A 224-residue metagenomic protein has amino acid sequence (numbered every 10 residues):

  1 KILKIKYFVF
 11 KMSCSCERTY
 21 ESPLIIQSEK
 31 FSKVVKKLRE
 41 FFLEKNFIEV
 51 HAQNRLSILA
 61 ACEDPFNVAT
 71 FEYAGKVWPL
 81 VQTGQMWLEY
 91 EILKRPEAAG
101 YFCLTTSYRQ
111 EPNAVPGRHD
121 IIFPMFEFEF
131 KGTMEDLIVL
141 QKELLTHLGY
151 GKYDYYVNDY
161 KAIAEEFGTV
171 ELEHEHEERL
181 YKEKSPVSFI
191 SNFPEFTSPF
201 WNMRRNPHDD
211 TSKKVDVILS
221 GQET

Functional and structural regions predicted by a protein language model:
K1-K11: N-terminal amphipathic/basic-hydrophobic helices that include classical n-h-c signal peptides and signal-anchor
F10-N67: TRNA-binding/sensing appendages of the translation machinery
K30-V34, T133-L140: Short amphipathic alpha-helical segments
F66-K131, E135, Y156-T224: A translation/RNA-centric and nucleic-acid-associated enzymatic feature enriched in Class II aminoacyl-tRNA synthetases
I138-G149: Short amphipathic C-terminal alpha-helix that caps PH/PH-like domains
L148-V157: Flexible helix-coil linker/hinge segments at domain or subdomain boundaries
